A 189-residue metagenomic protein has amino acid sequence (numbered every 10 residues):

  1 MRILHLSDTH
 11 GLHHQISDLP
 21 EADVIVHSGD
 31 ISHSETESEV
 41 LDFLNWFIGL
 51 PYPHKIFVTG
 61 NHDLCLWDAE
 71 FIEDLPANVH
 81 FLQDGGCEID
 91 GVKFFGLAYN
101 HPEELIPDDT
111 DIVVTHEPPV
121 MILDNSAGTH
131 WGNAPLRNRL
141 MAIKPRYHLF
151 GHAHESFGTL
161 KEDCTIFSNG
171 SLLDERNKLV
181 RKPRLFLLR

Functional and structural regions predicted by a protein language model:
M1-I16, Q83-P107, S171-L188: Core dinuclear metal-dependent hydrolase active-site scaffold
H5-S7, I25-D30, I56-N61, L82-Q83 (+5 more regions): Active-site neighborhood of phospho(di)ester-bond hydrolases with catalytic His/Asp-centered motifs
L6-I89: Core catalytic region of metal-dependent phosphoesterases/phosphodiesterases, especially metallo-beta-lactamase-like
H10-G11, S32, D63-L64, Y99-P102 (+3 more regions): Short, solvent-exposed loop/turn segments at secondary-structure junctions
I16-S17, F43-I48, F71-I72, E103-E104 (+2 more regions): Short amphipathic alpha-helical segments and helix-helix/interface helices
E21, D108-D109, K144: Alpha-helix C-terminal capping/helix-to-coil transition sites in glycosyltransferase folds
P53-I56, I122-R189: Conserved beta-sheet core of the metallophosphoesterase superfamily
F57, A77-H80, V92-H130, R176-N177: Active-site-proximal loop/helix segment associated with metal-binding centers of metalloenzymes
